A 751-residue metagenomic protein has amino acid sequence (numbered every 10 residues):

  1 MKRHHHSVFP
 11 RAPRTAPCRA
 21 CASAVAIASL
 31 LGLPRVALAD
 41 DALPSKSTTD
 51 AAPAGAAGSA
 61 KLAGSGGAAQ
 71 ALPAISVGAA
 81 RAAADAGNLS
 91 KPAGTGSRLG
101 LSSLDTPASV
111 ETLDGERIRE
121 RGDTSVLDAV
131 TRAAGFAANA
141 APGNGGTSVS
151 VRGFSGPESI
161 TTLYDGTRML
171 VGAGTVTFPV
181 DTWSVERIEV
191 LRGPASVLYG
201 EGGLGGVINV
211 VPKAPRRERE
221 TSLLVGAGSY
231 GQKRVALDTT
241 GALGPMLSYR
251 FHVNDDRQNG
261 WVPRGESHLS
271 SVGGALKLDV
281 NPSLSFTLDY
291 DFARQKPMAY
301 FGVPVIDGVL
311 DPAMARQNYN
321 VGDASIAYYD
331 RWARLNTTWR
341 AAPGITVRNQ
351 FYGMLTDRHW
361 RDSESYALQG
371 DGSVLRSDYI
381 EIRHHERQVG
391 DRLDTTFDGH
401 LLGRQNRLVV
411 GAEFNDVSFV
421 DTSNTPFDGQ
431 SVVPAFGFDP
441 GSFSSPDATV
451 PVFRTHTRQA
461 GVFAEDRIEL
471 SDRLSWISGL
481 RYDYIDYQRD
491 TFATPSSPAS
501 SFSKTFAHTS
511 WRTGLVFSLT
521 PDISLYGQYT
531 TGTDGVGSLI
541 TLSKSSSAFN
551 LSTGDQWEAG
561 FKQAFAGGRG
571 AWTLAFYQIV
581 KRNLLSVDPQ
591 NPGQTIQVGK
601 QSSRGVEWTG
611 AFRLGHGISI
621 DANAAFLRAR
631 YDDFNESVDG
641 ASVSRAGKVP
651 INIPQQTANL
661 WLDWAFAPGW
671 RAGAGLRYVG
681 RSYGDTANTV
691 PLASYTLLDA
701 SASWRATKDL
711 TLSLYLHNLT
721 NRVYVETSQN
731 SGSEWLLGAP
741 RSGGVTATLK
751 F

Functional and structural regions predicted by a protein language model:
T112-G115, E120, L127-R132, V149-P194: Periplasmic plug
V171, W183-E186, V197-G274, V280-L284 (+2 more regions): Outer-membrane beta-barrel translocator/receptor signature
D256, G260, G273-R340, Q350-E386 (+2 more regions): Acidic/polar loop-and-plug regions of large Gram-negative outer-membrane beta-barrel proteins
D279-N281, E386, Q405-R407, E413-N415 (+5 more regions): Structural signature of Gram-negative outer-membrane beta-barrels, strongest in the C-terminal barrel of TonB-dependent
R294-V309, S418-V420, D486, V516-E558 (+6 more regions): Surface-exposed extracellular loop regions of Gram-negative outer-membrane beta-barrel proteins, predominantly
N336-R340, I345-E364, S524-Y526, L551-N635 (+1 more regions): Membrane-embedded beta-barrel scaffold of Gram-negative outer-membrane proteins
Q578, Q597-T686, T720, K750: Gram-negative outer-membrane beta-barrel transporters
Y678-D685, S703-F751: C-terminal beta-signal and adjacent terminal beta-strands/loops of Gram-negative outer-membrane beta-barrel proteins
